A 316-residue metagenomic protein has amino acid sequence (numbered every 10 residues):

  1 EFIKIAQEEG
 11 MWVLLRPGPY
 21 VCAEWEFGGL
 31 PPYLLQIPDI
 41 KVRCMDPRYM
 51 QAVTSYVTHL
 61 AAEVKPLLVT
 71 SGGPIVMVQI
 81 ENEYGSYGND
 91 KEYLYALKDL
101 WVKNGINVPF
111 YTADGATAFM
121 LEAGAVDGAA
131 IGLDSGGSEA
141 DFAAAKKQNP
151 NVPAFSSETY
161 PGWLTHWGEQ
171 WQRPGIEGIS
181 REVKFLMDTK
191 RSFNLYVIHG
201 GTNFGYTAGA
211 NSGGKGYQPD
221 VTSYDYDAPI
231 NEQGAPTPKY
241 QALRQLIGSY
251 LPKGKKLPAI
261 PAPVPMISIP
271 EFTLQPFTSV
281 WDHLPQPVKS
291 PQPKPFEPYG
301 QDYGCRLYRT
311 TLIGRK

Functional and structural regions predicted by a protein language model:
E1-E26, K98-K103, V108: Aromatic-lined substrate-binding rim segments of carbohydrate-active enzymes
F2-P17, P38-I75: An active-site-proximal structural segment forming one wall of the substrate-binding cleft that immediately precedes
Q7-V13, V69-V76, I106-P109, D127-A129 (+2 more regions): Short, well-ordered coil/turn segments that N-cap beta-strands
L14-G18, Q79-E81, Y111-A113, G132-D134 (+2 more regions): A cross-family glycoside hydrolase active-site/sugar-binding cleft signature
V21-R48, K215-D227, E232: Aromatic- and acidic-residue-enriched carbohydrate-binding clefts of CAZyme catalytic domains
M50-K65, S71-Q79, S86, D90-L94 (+5 more regions): Carbohydrate-binding surfaces of carbohydrate-active enzymes
G85-I106, D114-N149, G201-G209: Substrate-binding cleft/loops of secretory-pathway carbohydrate-active enzymes
A140-D141, W163-V183: Substrate-binding surface in catalytic domains of secreted glycosidases
